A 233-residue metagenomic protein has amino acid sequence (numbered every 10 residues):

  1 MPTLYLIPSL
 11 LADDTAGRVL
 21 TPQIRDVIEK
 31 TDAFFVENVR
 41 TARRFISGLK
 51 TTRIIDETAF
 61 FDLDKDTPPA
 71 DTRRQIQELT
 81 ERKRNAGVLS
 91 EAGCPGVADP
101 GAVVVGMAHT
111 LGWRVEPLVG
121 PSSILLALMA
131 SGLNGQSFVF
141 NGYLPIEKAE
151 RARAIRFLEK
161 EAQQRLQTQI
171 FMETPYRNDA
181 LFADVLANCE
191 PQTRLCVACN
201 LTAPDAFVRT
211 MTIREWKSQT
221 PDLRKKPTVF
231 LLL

Functional and structural regions predicted by a protein language model:
M1-L63: Glycine-rich, flexible N-terminal cofactor/catalytic loop recognition
P2-Y5, R84-N85, Q164-L233: A contiguous loop/helix-start segment that scaffolds small-molecule binding in enzyme catalytic cores
Y5, D99, V103-E161: Class I SAM-dependent methyltransferase SAM-binding "motif I" and its flanking Rossmann-like core
L11-D13, E91-P95, P175-Y176, A203: Short glycine-rich anion-binding loops that position phosphate/pyrophosphate groups of nucleotides and phosphorylated
I28-F34, G112-V115, T168-Q169: Short active-site oxyanion
R40-A42, G93-C94, S123, R177: Alpha-helix capping/helix-boundary segments
F61-P69, L144-K148: Conserved helicase motor
D64, T72-V115: Glycine/small-residue-rich loop that forms an oxyanion/phosphate-binding "nest" at active or ligand-binding sites
